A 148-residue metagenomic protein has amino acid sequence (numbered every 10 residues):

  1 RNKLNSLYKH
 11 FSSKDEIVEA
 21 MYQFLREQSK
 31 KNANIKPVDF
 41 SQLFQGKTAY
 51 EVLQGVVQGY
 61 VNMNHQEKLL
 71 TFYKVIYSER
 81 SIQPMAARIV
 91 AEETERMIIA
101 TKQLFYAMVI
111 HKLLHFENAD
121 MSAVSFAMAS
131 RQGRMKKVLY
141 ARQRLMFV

Functional and structural regions predicted by a protein language model:
R1-F24: Helix-turn-helix
S12-E16, A20, N64, S81 (+2 more regions): Residues in soluble alpha-helical coiled-coils and helical-bundle/repeat scaffolds
K14, M21, L25-S29, L53-V56 (+3 more regions): Hydrophobic/aromatic residues within well-ordered alpha-helical segments
A20, N34-E67, A119-F126: Hydrophobic alpha-helical connector segments
L25-K47, V138-F147: Short, flexible, glycine-rich and Lys/Arg-enriched loop motifs at helix boundaries that contact anionic partners
Q28-N32, K36, E67, Q83 (+5 more regions): A short secondary-structure junction motif
K47, E51, M63-K74, P84-I110: Amphipathic alpha-helical packing segments from all-alpha helical-bundle domains
V109-V148: Hydrophobic/aromatic-rich alpha-helical bundle segments in the mid-to-C-terminal region
